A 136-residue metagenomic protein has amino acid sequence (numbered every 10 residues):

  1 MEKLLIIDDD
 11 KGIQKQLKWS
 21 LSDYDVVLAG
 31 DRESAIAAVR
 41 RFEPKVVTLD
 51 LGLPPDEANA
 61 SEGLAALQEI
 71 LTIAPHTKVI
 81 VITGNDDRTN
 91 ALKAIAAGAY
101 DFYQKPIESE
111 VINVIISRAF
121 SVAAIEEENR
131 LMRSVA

Functional and structural regions predicted by a protein language model:
K11-L28: Two-component/phosphorelay signaling modules centered on CheY-like receiver
Y24-R32, A38, A58: Short hydrophobic/Thr-rich beta-strand motif most characteristic of the beta2 strand and flanking loop of CheY-like
A37, D56-P75: Short amphipathic alpha-helix used as the core "switch/output" element in two-component signaling
F42-T48, G52-L53: Active-site beta3 strand of CheY-like receiver
K105: A Lys-centered signature of the CheY-like receiver
V111-A136: Flexible nucleotide-interacting loop at or near the entrance of a catalytic core
